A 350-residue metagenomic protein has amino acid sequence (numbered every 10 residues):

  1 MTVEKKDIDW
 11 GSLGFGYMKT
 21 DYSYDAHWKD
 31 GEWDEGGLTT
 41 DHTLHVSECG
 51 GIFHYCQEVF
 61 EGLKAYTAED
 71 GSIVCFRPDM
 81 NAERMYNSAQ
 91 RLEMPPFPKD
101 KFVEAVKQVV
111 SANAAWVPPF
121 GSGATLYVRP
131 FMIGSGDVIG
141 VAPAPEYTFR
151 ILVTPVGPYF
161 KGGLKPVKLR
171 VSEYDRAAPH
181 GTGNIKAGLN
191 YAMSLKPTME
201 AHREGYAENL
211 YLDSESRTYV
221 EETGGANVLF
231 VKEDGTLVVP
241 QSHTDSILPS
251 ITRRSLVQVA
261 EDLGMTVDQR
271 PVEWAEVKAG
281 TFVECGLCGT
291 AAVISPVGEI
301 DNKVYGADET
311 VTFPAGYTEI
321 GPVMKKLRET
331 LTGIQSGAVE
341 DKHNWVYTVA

Functional and structural regions predicted by a protein language model:
T2-D9, G14, M18-T20, K161 (+1 more regions): Conserved catalytic-core subdomain
D9-S12, P78-N81, Y86, Q90-E204 (+1 more regions): Extended Lys/Arg-rich, glycine-bearing segments that form polyanion-binding/interaction patches within enzyme domains
Y17-D30, L38, G51, L164-L212 (+1 more regions): Active-site-adjacent loop/helix segments that line or gate small-molecule/cofactor pockets in enzymes
Y24-A26, L63-K64, R150, N209-L210 (+1 more regions): Short beta-strand scaffold segments in enzyme catalytic cores
A26-D34, V59, Y66-G71, P78 (+5 more regions): Short acidic-glycine loop/turn motifs at beta-strand connectors
D34-E48: Short, hydrophobic/aliphatic alpha-helical segments
V46-K64, A291-S295: Conserved phosphate/anionic-ligand binding catalytic regions in large, soluble enzymes, centered on
